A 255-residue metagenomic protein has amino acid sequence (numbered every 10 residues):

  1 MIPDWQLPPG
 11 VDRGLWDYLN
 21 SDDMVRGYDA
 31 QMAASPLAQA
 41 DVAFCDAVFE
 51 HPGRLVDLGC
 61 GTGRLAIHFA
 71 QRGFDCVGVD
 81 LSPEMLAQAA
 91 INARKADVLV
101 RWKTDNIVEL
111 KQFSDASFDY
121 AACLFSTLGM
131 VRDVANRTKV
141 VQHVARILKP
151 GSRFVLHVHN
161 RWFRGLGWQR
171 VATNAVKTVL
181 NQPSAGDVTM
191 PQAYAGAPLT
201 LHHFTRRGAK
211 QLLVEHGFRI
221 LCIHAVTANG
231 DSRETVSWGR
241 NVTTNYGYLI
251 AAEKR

Functional and structural regions predicted by a protein language model:
M1-P52, R64: Conserved class I S-adenosyl-L-methionine
P52-G59: Conserved class I S-adenosyl-L-methionine
R64-E109: Class I SAM-dependent methyltransferase SAM/SAH-binding core
K111-A121: A short acidic, Gly/Pro-enriched loop at the edge of an enzyme's catalytic core that lines a small-molecule cofactor
Y120-A135: A short SAM/SAH-binding and catalytic strip from SAM-dependent methyltransferases
T138-P150: A short glycine-rich, Lys/Arg-flanked "PGG" loop and its adjoining helix->strand segment in the class I
V155-H216, L221-N229: SAM-dependent methyltransferase
V236-R255: Core SAM-dependent methyltransferase catalytic element
